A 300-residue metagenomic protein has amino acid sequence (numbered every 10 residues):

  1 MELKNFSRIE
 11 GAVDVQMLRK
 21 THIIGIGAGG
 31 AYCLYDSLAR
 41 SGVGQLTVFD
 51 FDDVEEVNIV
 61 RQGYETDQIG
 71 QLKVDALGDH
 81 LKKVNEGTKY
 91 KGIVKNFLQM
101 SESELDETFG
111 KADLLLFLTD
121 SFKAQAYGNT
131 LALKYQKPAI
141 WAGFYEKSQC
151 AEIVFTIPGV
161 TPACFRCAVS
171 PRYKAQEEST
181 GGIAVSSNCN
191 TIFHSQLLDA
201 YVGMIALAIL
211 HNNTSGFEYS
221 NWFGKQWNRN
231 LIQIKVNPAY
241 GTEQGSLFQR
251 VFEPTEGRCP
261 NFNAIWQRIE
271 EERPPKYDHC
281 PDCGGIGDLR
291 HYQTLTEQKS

Functional and structural regions predicted by a protein language model:
M1, M17, H22-I23, E104-S300: Glycine-rich phosphate/adenylate-binding loop
M1-G25, G29: A short, basic/flexible loop-to-alpha-helix module at the beginning of a structural domain
G25-S41: N-terminal Rossmann-like FAD-binding beta1-loop-alpha1 element of flavoenzymes
A31-D36, E56, F122-Y127: Short glycine/serine/threonine-rich phosphate/pyrophosphate-binding segments that cradle anionic phosphate groups
D36-R40, D79, T130, A208: Short, well-ordered alpha-helices that flank and scaffold nucleotide-derived cofactor binding pockets
V43-G87: Glycine-rich phosphate-binding loop and adjoining beta1-alpha1-beta2 segment of Rossmann-like nucleotide-binding folds
L72-Q125: A structured beta-alpha segment of the ubiquitous adenosine-cofactor-binding alpha/beta core
